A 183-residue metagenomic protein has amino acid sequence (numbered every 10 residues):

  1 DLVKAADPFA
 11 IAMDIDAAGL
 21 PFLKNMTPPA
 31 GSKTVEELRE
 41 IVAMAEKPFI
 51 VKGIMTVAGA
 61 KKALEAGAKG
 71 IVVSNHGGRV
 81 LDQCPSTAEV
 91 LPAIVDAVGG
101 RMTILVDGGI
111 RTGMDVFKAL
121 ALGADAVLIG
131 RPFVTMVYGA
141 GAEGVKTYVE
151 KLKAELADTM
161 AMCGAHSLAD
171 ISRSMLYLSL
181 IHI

Functional and structural regions predicted by a protein language model:
D1-V106, M114-K118, L122-D125, I129-R131: Alpha/beta enzyme core
S86-I94, V137-L156: C-terminal helical cap(s) of enzyme catalytic domains, especially alpha/beta-barrels
L105-D107, I171-S172: Beta-strand segments within the central parallel beta-sheet cores of soluble alpha/beta enzyme folds
I110: Short donor-sugar binding/catalytic loops of nucleotide-sugar-dependent glycosyltransferases, especially enzymes
K118-K146, E150: A compact, surface-exposed functional segment
K151-A169: N-terminal pre-core extensions flanking Radical SAM catalytic domains
D170-L178: A glycine-rich phosphate-binding loop feature that marks nucleotide/adenosyl-phosphate handling sites
I181-I183: Conserved small/polar residues in nucleotide/adenosyl-binding loops
